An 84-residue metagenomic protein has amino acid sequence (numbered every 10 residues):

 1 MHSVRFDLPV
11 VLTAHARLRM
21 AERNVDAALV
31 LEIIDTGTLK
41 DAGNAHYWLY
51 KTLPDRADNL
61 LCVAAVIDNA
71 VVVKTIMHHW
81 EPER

Functional and structural regions predicted by a protein language model:
M1-R84: Ribonuclease/tRNase effector modules and their secretory precursors
